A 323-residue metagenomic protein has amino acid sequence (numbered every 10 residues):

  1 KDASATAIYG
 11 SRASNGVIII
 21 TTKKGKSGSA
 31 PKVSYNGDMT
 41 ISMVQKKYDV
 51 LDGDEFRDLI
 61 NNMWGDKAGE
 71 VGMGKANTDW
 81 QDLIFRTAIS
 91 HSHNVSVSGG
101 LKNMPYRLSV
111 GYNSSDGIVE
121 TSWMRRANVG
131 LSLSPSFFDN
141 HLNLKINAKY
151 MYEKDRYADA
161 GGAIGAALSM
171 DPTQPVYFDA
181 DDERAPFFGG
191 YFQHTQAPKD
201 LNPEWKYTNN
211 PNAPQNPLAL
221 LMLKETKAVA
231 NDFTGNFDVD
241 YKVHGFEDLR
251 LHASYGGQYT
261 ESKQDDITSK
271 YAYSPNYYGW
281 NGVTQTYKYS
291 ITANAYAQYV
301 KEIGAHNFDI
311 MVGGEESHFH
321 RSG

Functional and structural regions predicted by a protein language model:
K1-D2: Short acidic/polar hinge/loop motifs at secondary-structure boundaries that mediate gating or recognition
Y9-G10, V97: Replace "in large, NTP-powered and nucleic-acid-processing enzymes" with "in large, NTP-powered factors and other
G16, K24-E120, N140, A158-G162 (+3 more regions): Residues embedded in well-ordered regular secondary structure
K32-S34, P105-S109, N143-K145, R250-H252 (+1 more regions): Residue-level detector of the transmembrane beta-barrel scaffold of outer-membrane proteins
Y48, I118-G130, N147-M151, Y157-G162 (+2 more regions): Small-side-chain secondary-structure face that scaffolds active or pore-lining regions
